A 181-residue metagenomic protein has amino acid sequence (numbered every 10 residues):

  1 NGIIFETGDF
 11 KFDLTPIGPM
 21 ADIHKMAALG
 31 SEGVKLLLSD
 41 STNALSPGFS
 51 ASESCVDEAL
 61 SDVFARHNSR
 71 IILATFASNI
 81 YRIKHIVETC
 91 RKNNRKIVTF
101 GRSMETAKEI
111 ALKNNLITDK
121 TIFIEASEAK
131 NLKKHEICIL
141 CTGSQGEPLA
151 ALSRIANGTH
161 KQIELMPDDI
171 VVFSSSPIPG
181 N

Functional and structural regions predicted by a protein language model:
N1-L132, E147-E164, I178-N181: His/Asp/Glu-rich metal-coordinating catalytic cores of metallo-dependent phosphodiesterases/hydrolases acting on
K35, I137, D169: Conserved acidic residues
K96, I170-V171: The feature marks the mature, well-folded catalytic cores of soluble enzymes
E136-Q145: Conserved two-lobed SF2 helicase motor
F173-S175: Gly/His-enriched, cation/cofactor- and phosphate-binding structural elements
